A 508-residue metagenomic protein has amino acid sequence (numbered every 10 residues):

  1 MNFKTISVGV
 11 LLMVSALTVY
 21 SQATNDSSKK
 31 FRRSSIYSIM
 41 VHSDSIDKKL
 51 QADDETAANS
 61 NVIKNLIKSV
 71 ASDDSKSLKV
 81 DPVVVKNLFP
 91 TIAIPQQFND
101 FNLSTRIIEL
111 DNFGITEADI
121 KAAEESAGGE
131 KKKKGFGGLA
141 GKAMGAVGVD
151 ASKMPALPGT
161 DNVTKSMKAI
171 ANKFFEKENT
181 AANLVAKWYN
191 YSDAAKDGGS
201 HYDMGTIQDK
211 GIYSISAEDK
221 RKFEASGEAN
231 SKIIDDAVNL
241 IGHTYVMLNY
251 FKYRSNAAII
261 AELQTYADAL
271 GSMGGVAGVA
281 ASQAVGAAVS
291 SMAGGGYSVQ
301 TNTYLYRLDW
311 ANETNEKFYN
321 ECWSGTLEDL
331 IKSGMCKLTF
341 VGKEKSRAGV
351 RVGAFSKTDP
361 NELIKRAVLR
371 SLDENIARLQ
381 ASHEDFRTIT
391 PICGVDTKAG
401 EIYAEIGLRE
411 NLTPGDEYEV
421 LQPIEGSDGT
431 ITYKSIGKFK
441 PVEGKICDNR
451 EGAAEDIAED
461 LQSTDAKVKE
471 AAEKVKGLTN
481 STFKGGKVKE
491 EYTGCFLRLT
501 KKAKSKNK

Functional and structural regions predicted by a protein language model:
M1-V8: Bacterial N-terminal signal peptides that target proteins for export
G9-A16: Bacterial N-terminal signal peptides
L17-S21: Sec/Tat signal peptide C-region and signal peptidase I cleavage site
Q22-K508: Surface-exposed, polar/charged interaction patches used for macromolecular assembly or partner binding
